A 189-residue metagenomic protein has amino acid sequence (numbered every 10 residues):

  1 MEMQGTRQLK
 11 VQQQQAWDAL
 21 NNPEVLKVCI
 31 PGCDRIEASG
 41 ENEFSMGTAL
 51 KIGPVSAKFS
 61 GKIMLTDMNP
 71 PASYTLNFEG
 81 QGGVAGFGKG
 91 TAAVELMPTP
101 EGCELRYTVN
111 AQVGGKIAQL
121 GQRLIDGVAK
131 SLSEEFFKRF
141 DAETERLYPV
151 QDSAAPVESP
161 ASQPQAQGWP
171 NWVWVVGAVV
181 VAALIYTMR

Functional and structural regions predicted by a protein language model:
M1-E43, K51, G168, W174-R189: Hydrophobic ligand-binding cavity/cleft-lining segments
E2-T6, E43, K58-S60, S73 (+2 more regions): Intrinsic-disorder/low-complexity, polar/charged segments enriched in Ser/Thr/Lys/Arg/Asp/Glu/Gln
G5, D34, G61-D67, G90-P98: Hydrophobic/aromatic beta-strand elements that line small-molecule binding cavities or substrate pockets in beta-rich
A16-L20, L26, L65, Y107 (+1 more regions): Hydrophobic pocket/interface hotspot
A38-E79: Glycine-rich portal/gate segments that line the openings of hydrophobic small-molecule binding cavities
G80-G127: Beta-strand/loop substructures that line and gate deep hydrophobic ligand-binding cavities in soluble
K116-P156: A conserved amphipathic terminal alpha-helix motif
S162-W169: Short, Lys/Arg-rich cytosolic juxtamembrane segment immediately N-terminal
